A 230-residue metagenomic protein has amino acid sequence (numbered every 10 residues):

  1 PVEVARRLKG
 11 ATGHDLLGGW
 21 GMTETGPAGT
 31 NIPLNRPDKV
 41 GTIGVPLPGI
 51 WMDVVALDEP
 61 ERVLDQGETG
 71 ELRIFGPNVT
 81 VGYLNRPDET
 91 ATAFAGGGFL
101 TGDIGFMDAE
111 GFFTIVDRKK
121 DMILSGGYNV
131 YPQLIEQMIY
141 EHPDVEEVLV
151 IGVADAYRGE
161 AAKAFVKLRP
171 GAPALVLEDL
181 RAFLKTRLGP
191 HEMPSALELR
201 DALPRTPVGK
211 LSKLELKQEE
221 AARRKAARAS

Functional and structural regions predicted by a protein language model:
P1-G19, T23-F113, K119-M122, I135-E136 (+2 more regions): Conserved AMP-binding/adenylate-forming
L17, L197-R200: General small-molecule cofactor/ligand-binding pocket signal
A28-N31, E160-A161, R205: Short secondary-structure transition/capping segments
T69, A161, A196: Conserved catalytic motifs of the protein kinase core domain
G76, V81-G82, E89-T92, I104-E192 (+3 more regions): AMP-binding/adenylate-forming catalytic core of the ANL superfamily
Q218-S230: Acidic/polar alpha-helix N-cap and adjacent early helical turns within long charge-rich amphipathic helices/linkers
